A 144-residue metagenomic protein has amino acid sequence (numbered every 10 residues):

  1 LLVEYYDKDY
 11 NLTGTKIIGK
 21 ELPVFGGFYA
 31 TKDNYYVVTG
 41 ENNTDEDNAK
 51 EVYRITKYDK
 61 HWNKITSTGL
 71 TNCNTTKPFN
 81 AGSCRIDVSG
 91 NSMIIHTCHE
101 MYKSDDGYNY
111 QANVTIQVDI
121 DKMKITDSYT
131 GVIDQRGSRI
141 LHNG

Functional and structural regions predicted by a protein language model:
L1, N42-D47, E100-D106: Short glycine/acidic-enriched loop and turn motifs that connect beta-strands
L1-I17: Beta-propeller domains
L2-D7, K50-W62, Y108-M123: Beta-propeller blade signature
L12-I18, I65-T76, K124-T130: A short beta-strand motif characteristic of beta-propeller blades
E21-T31, T75-I86, G131-G144: Repeated scaffold domains used in trafficking and secretory/extracellular systems, primarily beta-propellers
D33-V38, N91-H96: Entry beta-strands of beta-propeller and related beta-repeat scaffolds
K50-R54, K64-D87, C98-S104, G137: Asp-box/WD-like beta-propeller blade repeats and closely related beta-sheet repeat scaffolds
H96-G144: Acidic, serine/threonine- and glycine-rich low-complexity intrinsically disordered segments that serve as flexible
